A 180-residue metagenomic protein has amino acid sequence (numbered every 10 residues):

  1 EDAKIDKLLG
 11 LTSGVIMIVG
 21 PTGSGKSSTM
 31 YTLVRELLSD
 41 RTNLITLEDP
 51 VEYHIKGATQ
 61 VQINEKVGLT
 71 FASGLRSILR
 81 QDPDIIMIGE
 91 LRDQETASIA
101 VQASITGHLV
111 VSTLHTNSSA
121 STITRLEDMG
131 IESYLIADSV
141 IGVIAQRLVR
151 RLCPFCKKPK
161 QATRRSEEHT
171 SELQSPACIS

Functional and structural regions predicted by a protein language model:
E1-E167, S171: Short, flexible helix-loop junctions that flank or precede catalytic/ligand sites
E168-S180: Positively charged, low-complexity/disordered segments
